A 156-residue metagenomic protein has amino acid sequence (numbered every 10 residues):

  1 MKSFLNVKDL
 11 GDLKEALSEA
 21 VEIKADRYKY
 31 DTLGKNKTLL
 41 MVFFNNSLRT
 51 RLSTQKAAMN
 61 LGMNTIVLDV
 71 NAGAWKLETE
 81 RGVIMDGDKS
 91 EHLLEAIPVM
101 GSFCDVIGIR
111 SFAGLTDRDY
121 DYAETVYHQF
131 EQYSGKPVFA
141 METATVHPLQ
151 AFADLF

Functional and structural regions predicted by a protein language model:
M1-L52, K56: Positively charged, low-complexity intrinsically disordered leader regions
G34-M41, S47-F156: Phosphate/diphosphate ligand-binding glycine-rich loop within oxidoreductases
